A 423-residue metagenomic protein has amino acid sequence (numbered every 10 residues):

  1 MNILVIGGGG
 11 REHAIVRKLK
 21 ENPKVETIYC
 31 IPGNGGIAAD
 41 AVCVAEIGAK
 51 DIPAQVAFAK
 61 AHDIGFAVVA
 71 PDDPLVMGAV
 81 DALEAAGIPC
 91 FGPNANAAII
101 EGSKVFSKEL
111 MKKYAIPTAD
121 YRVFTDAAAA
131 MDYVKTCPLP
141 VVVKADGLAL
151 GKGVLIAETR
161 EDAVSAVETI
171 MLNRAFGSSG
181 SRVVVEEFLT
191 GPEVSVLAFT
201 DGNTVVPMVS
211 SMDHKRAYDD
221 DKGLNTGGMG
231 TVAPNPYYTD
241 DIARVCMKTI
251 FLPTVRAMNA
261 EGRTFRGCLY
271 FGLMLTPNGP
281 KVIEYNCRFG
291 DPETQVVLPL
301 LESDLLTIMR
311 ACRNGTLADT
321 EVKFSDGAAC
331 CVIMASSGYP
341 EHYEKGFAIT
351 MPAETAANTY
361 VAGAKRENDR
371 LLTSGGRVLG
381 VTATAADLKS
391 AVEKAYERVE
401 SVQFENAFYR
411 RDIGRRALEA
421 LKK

Functional and structural regions predicted by a protein language model:
M1-A95: ATP-binding N-terminal substructure of ATP-dependent carboxylate-amine bond-forming enzymes
L4-V5, E101-R182, M212, P236 (+1 more regions): Active-site nucleotide/adenylate-binding loops and adjacent lid/helix of ATP-dependent enzymes
E21, G36-A38, A61, F91 (+13 more regions): Solvent-exposed alpha-helices and their adjacent loops that cap or buttress functional pockets in soluble metabolic
V68, A79-N94, I99-T118, R122: Glycine/small-residue-rich loop that forms an oxyanion/phosphate-binding "nest" at active or ligand-binding sites
A157-T294: Internal nucleotide-binding/catalytic subdomain
M247-L269, N286-A356: Active-site "cap" helix and flanking loop/linker of ATP-utilizing ligase/carboxylase catalytic domains
A311-K423: Peripheral (often C-terminal) accessory segments that flank ATP-dependent C-N-forming ligase machineries
